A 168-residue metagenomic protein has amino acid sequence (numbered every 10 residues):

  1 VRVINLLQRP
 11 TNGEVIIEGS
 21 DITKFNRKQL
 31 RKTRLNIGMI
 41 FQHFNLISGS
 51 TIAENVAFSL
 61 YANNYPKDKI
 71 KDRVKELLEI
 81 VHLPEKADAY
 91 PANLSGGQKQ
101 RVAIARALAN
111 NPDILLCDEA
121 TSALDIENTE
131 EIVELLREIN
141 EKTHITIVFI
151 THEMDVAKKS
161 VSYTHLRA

Functional and structural regions predicted by a protein language model:
N5: Helix-to-loop junction immediately C-terminal to a conserved catalytic motif
G13-D21: Conserved ABC transporter NBD signature motif
S20-D21, A57, Y61, D68-E85: Conserved ABC ATPase "signature" region
A89-A92, N110: Conserved signature/switch motifs of ABC ATPase nucleotide-binding domains
L115-D118: Catalytic Walker B motif of ABC-type/P-loop ATPase nucleotide-binding domains
T121, T164-A168: Conserved small/polar residues in nucleotide/adenosyl-binding loops
E130-K142: Helical segment within the ABC ATPase nucleotide-binding domain
